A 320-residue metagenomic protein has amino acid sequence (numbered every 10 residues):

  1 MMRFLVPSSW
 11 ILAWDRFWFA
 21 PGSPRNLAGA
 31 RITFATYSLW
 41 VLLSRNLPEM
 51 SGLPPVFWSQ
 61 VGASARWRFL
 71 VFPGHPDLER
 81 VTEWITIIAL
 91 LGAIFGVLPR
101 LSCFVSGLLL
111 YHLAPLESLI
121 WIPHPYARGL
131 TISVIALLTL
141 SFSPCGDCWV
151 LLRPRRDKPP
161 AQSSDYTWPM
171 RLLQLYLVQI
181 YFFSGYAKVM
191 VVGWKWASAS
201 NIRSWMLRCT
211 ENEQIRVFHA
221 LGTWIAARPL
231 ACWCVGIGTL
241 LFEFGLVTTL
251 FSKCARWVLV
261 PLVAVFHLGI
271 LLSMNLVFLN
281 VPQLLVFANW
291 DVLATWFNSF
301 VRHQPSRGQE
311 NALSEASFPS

Functional and structural regions predicted by a protein language model:
M1-S320: Alpha-helical membrane-anchoring segments
